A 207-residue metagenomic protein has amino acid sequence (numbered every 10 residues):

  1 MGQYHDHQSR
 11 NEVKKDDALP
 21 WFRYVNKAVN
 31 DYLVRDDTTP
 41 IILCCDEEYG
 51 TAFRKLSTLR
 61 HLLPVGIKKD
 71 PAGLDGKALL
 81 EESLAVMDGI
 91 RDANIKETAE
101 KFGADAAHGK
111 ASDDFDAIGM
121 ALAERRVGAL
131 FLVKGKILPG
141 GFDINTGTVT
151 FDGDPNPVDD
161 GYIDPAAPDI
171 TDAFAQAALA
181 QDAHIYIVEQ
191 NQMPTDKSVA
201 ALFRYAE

Functional and structural regions predicted by a protein language model:
M1-E207: Terminal alpha-helical anchor/extension segments at protein ends
